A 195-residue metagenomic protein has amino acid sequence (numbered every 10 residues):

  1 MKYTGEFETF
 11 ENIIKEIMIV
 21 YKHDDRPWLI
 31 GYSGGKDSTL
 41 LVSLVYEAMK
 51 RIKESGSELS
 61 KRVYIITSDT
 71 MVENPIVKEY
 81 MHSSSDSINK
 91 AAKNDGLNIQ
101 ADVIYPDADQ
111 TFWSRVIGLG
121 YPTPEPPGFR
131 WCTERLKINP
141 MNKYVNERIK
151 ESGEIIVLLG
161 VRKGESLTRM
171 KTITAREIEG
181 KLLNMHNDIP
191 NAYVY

Functional and structural regions predicted by a protein language model:
M1-Y195: ATP-dependent adenylation/nucleotidyltransferase module used to activate substrates
